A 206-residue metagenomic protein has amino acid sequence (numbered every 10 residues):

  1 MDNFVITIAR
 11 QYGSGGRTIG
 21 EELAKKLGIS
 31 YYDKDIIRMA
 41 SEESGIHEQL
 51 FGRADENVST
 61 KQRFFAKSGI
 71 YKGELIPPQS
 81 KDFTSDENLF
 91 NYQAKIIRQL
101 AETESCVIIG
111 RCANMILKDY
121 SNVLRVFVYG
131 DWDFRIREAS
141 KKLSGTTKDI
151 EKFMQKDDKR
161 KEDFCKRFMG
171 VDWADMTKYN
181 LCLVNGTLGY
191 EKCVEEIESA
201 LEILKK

Functional and structural regions predicted by a protein language model:
D2-R10, E104: Pre-Walker A (Motif I) flank of P-loop NTPase domains
I8-E21: Glycine-rich phosphate-binding P-loop
S30-S41: Short beta-strand-centered segment that lines the nucleotide-binding/catalytic pocket of NTP-utilizing
S41-S105: ATP-dependent small-molecule kinase phosphotransfer cores that center on conserved nucleotide phosphate-binding segments
N57-I70, T146-E191: Small-molecule kinase domains that catalyze NTP-dependent phosphoryl transfer to phosphate-bearing small molecules
A94, Y190-E198: Short, amphipathic alpha-helical "lid/cap" segments that border enzyme active or binding sites
L100, A113-D119: RNA pseudouridine synthases
D119-K142, T147-D157: Conserved phosphate-donor/acceptor-positioning beta-strand/loop module used by diverse small-molecule
